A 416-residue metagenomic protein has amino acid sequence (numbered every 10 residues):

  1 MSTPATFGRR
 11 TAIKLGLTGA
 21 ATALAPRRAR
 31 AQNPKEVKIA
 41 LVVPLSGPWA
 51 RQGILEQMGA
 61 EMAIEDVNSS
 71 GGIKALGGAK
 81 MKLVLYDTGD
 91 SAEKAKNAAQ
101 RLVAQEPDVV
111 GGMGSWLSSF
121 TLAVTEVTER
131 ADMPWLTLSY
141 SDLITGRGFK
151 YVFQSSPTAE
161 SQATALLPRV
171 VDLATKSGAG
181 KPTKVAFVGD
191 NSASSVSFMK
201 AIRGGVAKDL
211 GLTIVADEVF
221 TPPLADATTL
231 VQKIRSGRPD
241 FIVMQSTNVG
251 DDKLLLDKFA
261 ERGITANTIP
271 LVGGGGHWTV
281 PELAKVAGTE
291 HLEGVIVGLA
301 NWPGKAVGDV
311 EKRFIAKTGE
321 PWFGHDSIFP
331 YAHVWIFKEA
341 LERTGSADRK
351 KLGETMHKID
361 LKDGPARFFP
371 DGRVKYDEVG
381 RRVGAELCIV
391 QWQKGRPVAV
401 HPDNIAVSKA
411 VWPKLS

Functional and structural regions predicted by a protein language model:
S2-A20: N-terminal secretory signal peptides and thylakoid transit peptides that target proteins across membranes
A5, L24-V43: C-terminal segment of N-terminal export signals and the immediately downstream linker at the start of the mature
P34, M58-L83, K176, D209-L210: Signal peptide-proximal N-terminal region of secreted/periplasmic/extracellular or secretory-lumen proteins
A40-E61, Y86-A92, L117-S119, V188-S197 (+1 more regions): Extracytoplasmic "Venus flytrap"
R51-M58, I73-R147, S155, V219-T228 (+1 more regions): Beta-alpha junction/loop-to-helix N-cap segments that form part of ligand/metal-binding clefts
D108-V219, I269-E293: Extracytoplasmic ligand/sensor domains, especially the bilobed periplasmic-binding protein
L256-A332, L341-R343, D403-L415: Extracellular/periplasmic periplasmic-binding protein-like sensory domains
F314-G324, K338-A399: Segments of small-molecule ligand-sensing domains
